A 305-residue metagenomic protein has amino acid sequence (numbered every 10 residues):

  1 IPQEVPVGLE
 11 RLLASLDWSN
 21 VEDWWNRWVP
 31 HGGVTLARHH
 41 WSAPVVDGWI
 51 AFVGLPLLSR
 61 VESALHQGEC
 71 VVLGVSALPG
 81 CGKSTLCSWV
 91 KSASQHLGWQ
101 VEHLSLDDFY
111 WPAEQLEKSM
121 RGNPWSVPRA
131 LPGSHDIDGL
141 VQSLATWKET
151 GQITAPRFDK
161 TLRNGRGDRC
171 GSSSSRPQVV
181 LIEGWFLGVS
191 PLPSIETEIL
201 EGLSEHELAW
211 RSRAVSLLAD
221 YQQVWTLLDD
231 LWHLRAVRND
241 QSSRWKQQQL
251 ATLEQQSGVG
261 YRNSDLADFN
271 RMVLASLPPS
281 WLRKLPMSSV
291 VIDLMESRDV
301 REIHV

Functional and structural regions predicted by a protein language model:
I1-V72: Extreme N-terminal, non-catalytic leader segments that precede Walker-type/kinase nucleotide-binding cores
I1-W28, F186-V305: Conserved NTP phosphate-binding and transfer environment spanning the P-loop NTPase/kinase superfamily
W41-P44, E102-S105, F109-R163: Conserved nucleotide-sensing/catalytic segment adjacent to the nucleotide-binding pocket in NTP-handling enzymes
A77: The Walker A (P-loop) glycine that initiates the GxxxxGKT/S ATP-binding motif of P-loop NTPases
G80: Walker A (P-loop) phosphate-binding loop of P-loop NTPases
K83: Conserved lysine of the Walker
L86, V90: Hydrophobic positions on the alpha1 helix immediately C-terminal to the Walker A/P-loop
S143-V189: Phosphate-binding/switch loop-helix module in NTP-utilizing enzymes
